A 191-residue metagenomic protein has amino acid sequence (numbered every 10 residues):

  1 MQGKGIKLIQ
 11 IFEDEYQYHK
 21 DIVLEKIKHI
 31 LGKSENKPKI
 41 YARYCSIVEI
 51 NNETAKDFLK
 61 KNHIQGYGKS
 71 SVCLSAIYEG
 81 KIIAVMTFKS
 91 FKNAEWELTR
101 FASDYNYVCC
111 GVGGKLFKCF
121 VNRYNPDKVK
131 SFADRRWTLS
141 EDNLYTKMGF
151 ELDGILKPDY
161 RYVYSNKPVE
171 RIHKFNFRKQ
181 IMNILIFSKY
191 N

Functional and structural regions predicted by a protein language model:
M1-Q2, Y145: Hydrophobic alpha-helical packing residues
Q2-N52: Basic, glycine-rich
H29, K56, I83-A84, S188-Y190: Short amphipathic alpha-helical surface micro-motifs
S34-K128, A133-N143, K147-M148, L152-Y160 (+1 more regions): A conserved beta-strand-loop-helix scaffold within acyl/acetyltransferase catalytic domains
I172-K179: Short, amphipathic alpha-helical interaction segments positioned at domain boundaries
K179-N191: A conserved mid-domain beta-alpha-beta active-site/ligand-binding segment of alpha/beta enzyme cores
